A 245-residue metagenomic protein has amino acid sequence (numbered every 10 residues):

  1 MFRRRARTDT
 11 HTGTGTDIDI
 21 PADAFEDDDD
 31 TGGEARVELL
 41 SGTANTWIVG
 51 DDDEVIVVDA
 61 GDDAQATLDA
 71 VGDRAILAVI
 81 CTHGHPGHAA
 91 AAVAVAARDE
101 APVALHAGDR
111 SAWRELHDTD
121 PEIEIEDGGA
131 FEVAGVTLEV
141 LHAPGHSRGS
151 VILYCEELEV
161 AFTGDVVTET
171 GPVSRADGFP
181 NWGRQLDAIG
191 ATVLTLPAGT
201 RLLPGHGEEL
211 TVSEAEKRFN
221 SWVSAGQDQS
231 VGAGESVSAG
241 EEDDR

Functional and structural regions predicted by a protein language model:
R7-E26, T31, S224-D243: Intrinsically disordered, low-complexity terminal tails and inter-domain linkers enriched for S/T/G/P/D/E
P21-R74, I152-G164: Conserved beta-strand hairpin/beta-sheet module of binuclear metal-dependent hydrolase folds, prominently
D30, I48-G50, G128-C155: Core dinuclear metal-dependent hydrolase active-site scaffold
A35, G42-A44, E126, R148-S150 (+1 more regions): Short beta-strand-initiation
V37-L39, E122, H142-P144: Short Gly/Pro-enriched turn/cap motifs at secondary-structure boundaries
S41, V55, D62-T137, R218-A225: Active-site HxH/HxHxD metal-binding segment of metal-dependent hydrolases
V55, D63, H142, R148-D228 (+1 more regions): Metallo-beta-lactamase
